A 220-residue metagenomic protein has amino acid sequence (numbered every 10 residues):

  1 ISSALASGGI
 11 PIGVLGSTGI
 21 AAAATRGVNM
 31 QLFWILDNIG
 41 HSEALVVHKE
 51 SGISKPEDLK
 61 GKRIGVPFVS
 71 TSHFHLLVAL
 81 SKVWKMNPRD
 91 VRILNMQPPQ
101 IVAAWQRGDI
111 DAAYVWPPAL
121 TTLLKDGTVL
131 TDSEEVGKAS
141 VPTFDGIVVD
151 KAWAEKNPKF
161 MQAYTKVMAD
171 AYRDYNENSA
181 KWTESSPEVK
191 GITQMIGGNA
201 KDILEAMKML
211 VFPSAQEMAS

Functional and structural regions predicted by a protein language model:
I1-Q97, I101-A104, D111-P118, T128-E134 (+1 more regions): Short, glycine-/small- and polar/acidic-enriched structural segments that line small-molecule recognition paths
S17, F74, I147, T183-P187: A generic alpha-helix surface/boundary motif
L45-V46, G146-V149, W153-A154: Short glycine- and hydrophobic/aromatic-rich loop-to-beta-strand nucleating segment in the catalytic cores
E50, I64, T128, V149-A152 (+3 more regions): A broad detector of the eukaryotic-type serine/threonine protein kinase catalytic domain
A119-L120, V136-G137, W153-A154, A171: Short, catalytically relevant binding-site loops at active-site mouths
L123: Short helix- or helix-capping micro-motifs that position conserved polar/aromatic residues at function-defining sites
A154-S220: Secondary-structure end/capping motifs
